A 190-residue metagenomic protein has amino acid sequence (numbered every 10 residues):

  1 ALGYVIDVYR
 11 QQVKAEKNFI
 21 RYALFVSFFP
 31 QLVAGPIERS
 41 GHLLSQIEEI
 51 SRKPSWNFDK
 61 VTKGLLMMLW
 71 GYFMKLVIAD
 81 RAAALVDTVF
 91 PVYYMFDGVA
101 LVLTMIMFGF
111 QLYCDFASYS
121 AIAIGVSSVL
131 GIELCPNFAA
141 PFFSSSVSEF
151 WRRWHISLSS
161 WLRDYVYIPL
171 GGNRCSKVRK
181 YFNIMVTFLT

Functional and structural regions predicted by a protein language model:
A1-T190: Membrane-embedded transmembrane alpha-helical bundles that form the catalytic cores of multi-pass lipid-modifying
